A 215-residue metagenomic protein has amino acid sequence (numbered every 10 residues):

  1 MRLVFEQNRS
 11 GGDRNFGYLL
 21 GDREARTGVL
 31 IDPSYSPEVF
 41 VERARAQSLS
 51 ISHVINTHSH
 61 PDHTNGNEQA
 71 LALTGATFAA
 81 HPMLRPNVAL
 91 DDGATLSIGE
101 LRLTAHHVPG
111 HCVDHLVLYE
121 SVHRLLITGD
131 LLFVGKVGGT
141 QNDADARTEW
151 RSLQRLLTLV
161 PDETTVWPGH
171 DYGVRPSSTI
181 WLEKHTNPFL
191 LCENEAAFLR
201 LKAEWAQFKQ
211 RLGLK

Functional and structural regions predicted by a protein language model:
M1-Q47, L118-G129, G135: Conserved beta-strand hairpin/beta-sheet module of binuclear metal-dependent hydrolase folds, prominently
N8, L90, V108, I180: Hydrophobic residues at beta-strand termini and immediately following loops that shape nucleotide-binding pockets
S10-G11, D22-R23, T95, P109-G110 (+1 more regions): Short polar/acidic secondary-structure junctions
D13-R14, A25-G28, P33-T104, H185-F189: Active-site HxH/HxHxD metal-binding segment of metal-dependent hydrolases
L19, T95-E120, L125-L126: Core dinuclear metal-dependent hydrolase active-site scaffold
R26, C112-L212: Metallo-beta-lactamase
V54-T64, H106-D114, W167-G173: Histidine-centered catalytic micro-motifs
